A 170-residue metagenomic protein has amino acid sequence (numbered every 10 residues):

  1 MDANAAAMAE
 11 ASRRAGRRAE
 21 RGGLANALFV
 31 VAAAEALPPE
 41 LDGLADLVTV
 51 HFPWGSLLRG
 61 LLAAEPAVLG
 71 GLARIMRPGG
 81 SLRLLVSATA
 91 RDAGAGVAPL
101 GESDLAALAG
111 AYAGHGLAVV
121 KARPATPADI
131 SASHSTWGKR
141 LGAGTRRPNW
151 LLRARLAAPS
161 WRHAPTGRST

Functional and structural regions predicted by a protein language model:
M1-L37: Class I SAM-dependent methyltransferase SAM/SAH-binding core
A5-A6, A36, W54-G55, S87-D92 (+1 more regions): Short "lid" loop at the C-terminus of a central beta-strand within the Rossmann-like core of SAM-dependent
V31, E35-F52: A short acidic, Gly/Pro-enriched loop at the edge of an enzyme's catalytic core that lines a small-molecule cofactor
A45-E65: A short SAM/SAH-binding and catalytic strip from SAM-dependent methyltransferases
L61, G80-A107: Conserved class I S-adenosyl-L-methionine
A63-S81: A short glycine-rich, Lys/Arg-flanked "PGG" loop and its adjoining helix->strand segment in the class I
G94-T170: Class I S-adenosyl-L-methionine
